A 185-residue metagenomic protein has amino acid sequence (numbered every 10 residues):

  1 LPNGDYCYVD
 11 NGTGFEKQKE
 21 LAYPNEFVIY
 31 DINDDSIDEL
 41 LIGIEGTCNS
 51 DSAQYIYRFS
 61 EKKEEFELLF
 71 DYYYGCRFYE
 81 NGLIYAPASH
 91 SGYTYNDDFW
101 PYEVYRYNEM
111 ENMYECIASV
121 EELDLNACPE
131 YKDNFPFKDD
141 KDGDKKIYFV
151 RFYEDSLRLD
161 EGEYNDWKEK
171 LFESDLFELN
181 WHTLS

Functional and structural regions predicted by a protein language model:
P2-N3, D10, S50-L68, V104-M110: Beta-propeller blade repeat segments, especially FG-GAP/WD-type strand-to-loop junctions in 6- to 7-bladed propeller
D5-E26, Y72-N81, L125-A127: Repeat-based blade/solenoid architectures
E16-K19, I44-N49, S91-D98: Short consensus segments that form the blades of beta-propeller domains, in both extracellular/periplasmic
K17, E65-L69, A86-P87, C116: Short hydrophobic/aromatic-rich beta-strand segments that constitute the beta-sheet cores of beta-sandwich/beta-barrel
D31-I44, N81-A88: Acidic/hydrophobic-patterned starts of short beta strands in beta-sheet-rich repeat architectures
I37, Q54, F99-Y102: Extracellular structured ligand-interaction cores
F59-I84: Long amphipathic alpha-helical scaffold regions
E80-S185: Acidic, small-residue rich beta-repeat scaffolds with periodic aromatic anchors
